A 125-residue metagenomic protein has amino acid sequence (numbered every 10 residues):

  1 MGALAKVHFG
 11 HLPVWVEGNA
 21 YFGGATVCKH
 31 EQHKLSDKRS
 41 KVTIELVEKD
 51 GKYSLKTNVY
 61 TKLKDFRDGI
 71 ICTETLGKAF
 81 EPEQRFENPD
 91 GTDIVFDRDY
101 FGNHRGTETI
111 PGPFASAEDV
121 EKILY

Functional and structural regions predicted by a protein language model:
G2-Y125: Surface beta-loop-beta hairpin patches that serve as ligand-binding interfaces in beta-rich domains
